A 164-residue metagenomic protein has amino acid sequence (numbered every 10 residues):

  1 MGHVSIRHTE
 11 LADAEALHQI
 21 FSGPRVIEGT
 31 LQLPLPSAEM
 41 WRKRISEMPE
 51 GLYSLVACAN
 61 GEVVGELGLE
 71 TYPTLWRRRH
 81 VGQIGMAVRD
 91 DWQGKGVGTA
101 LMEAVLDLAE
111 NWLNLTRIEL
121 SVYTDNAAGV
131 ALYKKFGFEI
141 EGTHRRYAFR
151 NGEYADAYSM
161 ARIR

Functional and structural regions predicted by a protein language model:
V4-Q19: A short beta-loop-alpha structural element at the N-terminal edge of CoA-dependent acyl/N-acetyltransferase catalytic
H8-A12, T30-D91, M102-E103, L108 (+1 more regions): Acetyl-CoA-dependent GNAT
A16, Q83, R117, A128 (+1 more regions): Amphipathic alpha-helical recognition patches that constitute DNA-binding helices
Q19-L33: Helix-loop element at the rim of GNAT/NAT acetyltransferase active sites that forms part of the acceptor-substrate
M86, E153-R164: Terminal substrate-recognition subdomain of acyl/acetyltransferases
G94-L108, V130-K135: Conserved acetyl-CoA-binding loop-helix of GNAT-fold acetyltransferases
E110-S121: Conserved GNAT acetyl-CoA-binding A-motif
E119-V122, K134, E139-A155: Conserved catalytic-core motifs of GNAT/GCN5-like acyltransferases
